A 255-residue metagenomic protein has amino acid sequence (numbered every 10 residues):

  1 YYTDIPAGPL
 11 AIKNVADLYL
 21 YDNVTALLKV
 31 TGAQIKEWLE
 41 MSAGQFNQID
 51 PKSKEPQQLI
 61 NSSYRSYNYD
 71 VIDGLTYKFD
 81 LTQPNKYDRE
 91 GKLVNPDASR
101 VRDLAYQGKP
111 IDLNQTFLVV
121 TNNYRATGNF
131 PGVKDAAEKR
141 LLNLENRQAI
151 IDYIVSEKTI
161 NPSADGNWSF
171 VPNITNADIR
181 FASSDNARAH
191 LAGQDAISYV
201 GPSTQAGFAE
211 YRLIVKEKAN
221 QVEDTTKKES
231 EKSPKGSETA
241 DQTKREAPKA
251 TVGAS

Functional and structural regions predicted by a protein language model:
Y1-E238, K244-G253: Catalytic centers of hydrolytic enzymes
